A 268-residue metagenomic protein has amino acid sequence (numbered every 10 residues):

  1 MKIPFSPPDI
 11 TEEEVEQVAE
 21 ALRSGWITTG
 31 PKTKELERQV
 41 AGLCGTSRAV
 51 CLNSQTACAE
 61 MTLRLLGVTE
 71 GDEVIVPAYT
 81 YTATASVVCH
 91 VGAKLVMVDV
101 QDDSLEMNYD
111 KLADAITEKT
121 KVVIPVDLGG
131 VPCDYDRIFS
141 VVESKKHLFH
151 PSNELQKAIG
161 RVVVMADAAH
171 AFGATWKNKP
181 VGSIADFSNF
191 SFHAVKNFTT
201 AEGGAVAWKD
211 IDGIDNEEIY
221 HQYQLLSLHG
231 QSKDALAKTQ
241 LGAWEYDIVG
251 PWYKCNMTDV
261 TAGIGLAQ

Functional and structural regions predicted by a protein language model:
M1-L65, T69, I138, M257: Conserved PLP-binding active-site segment in aminotransferase class I/II-type PLP enzymes
E12, E16, E20-R23, K34-G45 (+4 more regions): Replace "anionic and nucleotidyl ligands
T29-T33, Q55-A59, T80-Y81, L105 (+2 more regions): Conserved donor sugar-nucleotide recognition element shared by glycan-biosynthetic enzymes
R64-A168, T175: PLP-dependent aminotransferase-like
S86-V88, P180, V260: Hydrophobic/aromatic ligand-binding patch that stacks against planar heteroaromatic rings of cofactors or nucleotides
S152-K157, H170-K177, I184-Q268: Active-site region of PLP-dependent enzymes
